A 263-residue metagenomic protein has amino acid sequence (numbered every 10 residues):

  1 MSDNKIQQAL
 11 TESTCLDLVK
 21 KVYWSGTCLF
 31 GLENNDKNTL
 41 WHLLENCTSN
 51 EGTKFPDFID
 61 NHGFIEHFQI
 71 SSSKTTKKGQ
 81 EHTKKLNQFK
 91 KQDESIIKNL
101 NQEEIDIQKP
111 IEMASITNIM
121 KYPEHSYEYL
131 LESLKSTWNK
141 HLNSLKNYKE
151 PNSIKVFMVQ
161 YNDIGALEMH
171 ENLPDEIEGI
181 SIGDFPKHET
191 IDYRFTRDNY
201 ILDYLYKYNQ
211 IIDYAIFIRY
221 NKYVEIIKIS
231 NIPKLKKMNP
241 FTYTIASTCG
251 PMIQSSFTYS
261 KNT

Functional and structural regions predicted by a protein language model:
M1-E51, F68-T263: Metal-dependent nuclease catalytic core centered on acidic motifs
K54: Aromatic-lined ligand-binding clefts that engage carbohydrates, nucleic acids, or primary amines
F58, G63-Q69: Conserved catalytic cores of phosphodiester-cleaving nucleases, focusing on short active-site segments
